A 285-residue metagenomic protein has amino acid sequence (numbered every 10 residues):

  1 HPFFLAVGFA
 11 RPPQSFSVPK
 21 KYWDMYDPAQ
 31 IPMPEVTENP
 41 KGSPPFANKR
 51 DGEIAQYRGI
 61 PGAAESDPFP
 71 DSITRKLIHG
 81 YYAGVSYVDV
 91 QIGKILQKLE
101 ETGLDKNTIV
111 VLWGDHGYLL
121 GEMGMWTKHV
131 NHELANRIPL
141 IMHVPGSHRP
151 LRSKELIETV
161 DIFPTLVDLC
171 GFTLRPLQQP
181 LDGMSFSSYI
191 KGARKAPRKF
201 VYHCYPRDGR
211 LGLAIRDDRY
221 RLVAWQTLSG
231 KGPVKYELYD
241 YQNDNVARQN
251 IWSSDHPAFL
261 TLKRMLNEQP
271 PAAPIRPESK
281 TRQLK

Functional and structural regions predicted by a protein language model:
H1-N107, V111-L156, L169-Q178, S229-K231 (+1 more regions): Active-site-proximal cap/lid insertion segments
P19, S43-P45, P70, S185 (+3 more regions): Helix N-terminus capping/helix-initiation residues
W23-D27, Y82-V85, D89, G93-L96 (+8 more regions): Non-transmembrane alpha-helical segments in soluble domains of secreted/periplasmic/extracellular proteins
G52-T74, G84, V88, D208-L211 (+4 more regions): Long, internal low-complexity/basic segments
H116-E122, K128, H148-R149, V160-F163 (+4 more regions): C-terminal cap/loop subdomain of S1 sulfatases and analogous C-terminal strand-loop tails that border
